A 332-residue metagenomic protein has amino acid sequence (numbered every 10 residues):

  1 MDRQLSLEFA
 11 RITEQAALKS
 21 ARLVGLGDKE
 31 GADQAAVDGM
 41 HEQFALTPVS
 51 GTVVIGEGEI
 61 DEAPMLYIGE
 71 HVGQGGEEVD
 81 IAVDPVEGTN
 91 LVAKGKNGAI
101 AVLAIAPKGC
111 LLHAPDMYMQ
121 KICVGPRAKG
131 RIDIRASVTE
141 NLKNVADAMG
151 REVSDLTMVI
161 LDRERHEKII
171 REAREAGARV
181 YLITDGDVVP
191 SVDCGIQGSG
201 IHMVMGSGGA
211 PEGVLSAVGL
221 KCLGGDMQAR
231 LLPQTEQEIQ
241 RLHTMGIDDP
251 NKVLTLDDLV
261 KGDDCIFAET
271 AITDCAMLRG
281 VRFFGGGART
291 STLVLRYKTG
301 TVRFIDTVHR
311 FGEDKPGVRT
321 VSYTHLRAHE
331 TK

Functional and structural regions predicted by a protein language model:
M1-A82, K143, D147, V188-V189 (+3 more regions): N-terminal subdomain of lithium-sensitive/metallo-dependent phosphomonoesterases centered on the IMPase/IPPase/PAP
A45-L46, H71-G76, D84, V92-K96 (+6 more regions): Solvent-exposed alpha-helices and their adjacent loops that cap or buttress functional pockets in soluble metabolic
V53-E57, I81-V83, V92-K94, H113-A114 (+5 more regions): General beta-strand structural signal in soluble alpha/beta enzymes
E77-E87, L91-C110: DPxDG-like acidic metal-binding loop motif
V102, P107-L182, M245-D248, C275 (+2 more regions): Acidic beta-strand-loop-alpha-helix segment within the catalytic core of divalent metal-dependent phosphate-processing
A178, T184-V188, I201, G208 (+2 more regions): Gly/Ser/Thr-rich active-site loops/lids in small-molecule metabolic enzymes that frequently grip phosphoryl groups
E238-I272: A two-mode feature
T324-T331: Conserved small/polar residues in nucleotide/adenosyl-binding loops
